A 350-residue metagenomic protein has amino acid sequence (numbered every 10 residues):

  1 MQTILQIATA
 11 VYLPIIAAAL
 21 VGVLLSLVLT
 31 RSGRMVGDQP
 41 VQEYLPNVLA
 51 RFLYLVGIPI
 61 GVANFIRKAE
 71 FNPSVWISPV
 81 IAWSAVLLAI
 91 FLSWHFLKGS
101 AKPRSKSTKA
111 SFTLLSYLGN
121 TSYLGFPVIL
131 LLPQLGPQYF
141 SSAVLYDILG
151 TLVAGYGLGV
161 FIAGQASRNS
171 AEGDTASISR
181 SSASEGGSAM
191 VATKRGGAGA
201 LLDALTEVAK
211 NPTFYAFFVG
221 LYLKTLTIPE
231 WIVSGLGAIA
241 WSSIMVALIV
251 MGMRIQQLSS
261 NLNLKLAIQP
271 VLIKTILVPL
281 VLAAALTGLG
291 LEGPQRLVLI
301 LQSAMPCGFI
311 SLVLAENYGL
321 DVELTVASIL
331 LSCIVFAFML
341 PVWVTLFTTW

Functional and structural regions predicted by a protein language model:
M1-W350: Alpha-helical transmembrane segments of multi-pass small-molecule/ion transporters
